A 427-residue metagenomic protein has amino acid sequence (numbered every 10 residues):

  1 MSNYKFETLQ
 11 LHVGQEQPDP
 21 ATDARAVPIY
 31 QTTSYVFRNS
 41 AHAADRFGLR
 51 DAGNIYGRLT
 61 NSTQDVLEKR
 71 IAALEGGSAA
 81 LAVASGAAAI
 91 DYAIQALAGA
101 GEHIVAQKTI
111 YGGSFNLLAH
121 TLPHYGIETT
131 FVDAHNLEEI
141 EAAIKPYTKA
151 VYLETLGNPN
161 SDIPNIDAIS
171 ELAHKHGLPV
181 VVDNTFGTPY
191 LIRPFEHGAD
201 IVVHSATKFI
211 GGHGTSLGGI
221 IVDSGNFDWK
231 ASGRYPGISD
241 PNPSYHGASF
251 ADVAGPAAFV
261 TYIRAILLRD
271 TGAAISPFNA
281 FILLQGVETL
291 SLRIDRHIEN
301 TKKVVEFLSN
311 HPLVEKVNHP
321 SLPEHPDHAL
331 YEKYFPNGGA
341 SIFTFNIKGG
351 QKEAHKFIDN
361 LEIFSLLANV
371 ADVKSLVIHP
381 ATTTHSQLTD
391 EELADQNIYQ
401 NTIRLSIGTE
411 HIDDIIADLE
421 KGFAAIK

Functional and structural regions predicted by a protein language model:
S2, G14, P18, A80-N310: Conserved PLP-enzyme active-site core in the AAT-like
S2-N61, K69-R70: N-terminal "arm"/small-domain region of PLP-dependent enzymes with the aminotransferase-like
N39-D91, G113-H120: Conserved N-terminal alpha-helix of the aminotransferase class I/II PLP-enzyme fold
A119, P146, R293, D359 (+1 more regions): PLP-dependent enzyme catalytic core of the Aspartate aminotransferase-like
V151, G219-I221, V317, F343 (+1 more regions): Well-ordered beta-strand positions enriched in small/hydrophobic/aromatic, beta-favoring residues
L156, T185-G187, L322, K348 (+1 more regions): Active-site beta-loop-alpha junctions enriched in small/polar residues
V222, T344-N346, S406-G408: Short hydrophobic/aromatic beta-strand micro-patches that form the beta-sheet surface supporting nucleotide- or nucleic
T271-A274, F278-A280, Q285-T289, I294-R296 (+4 more regions): Conserved small-domain helix->loop->beta segment predominantly found in fold-type I
